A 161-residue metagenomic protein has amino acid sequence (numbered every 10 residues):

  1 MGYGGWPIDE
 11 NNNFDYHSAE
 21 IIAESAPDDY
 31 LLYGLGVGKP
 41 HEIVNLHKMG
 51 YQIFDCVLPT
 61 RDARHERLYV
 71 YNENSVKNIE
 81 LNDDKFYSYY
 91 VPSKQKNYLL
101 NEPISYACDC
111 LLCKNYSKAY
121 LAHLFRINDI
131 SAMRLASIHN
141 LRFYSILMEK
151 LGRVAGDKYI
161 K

Functional and structural regions predicted by a protein language model:
M1-S105: Glycine-rich phosphate/ribose-binding loops and adjacent secondary-structure elements that form binding surfaces
S105-K161: C-terminal extensions of enzymes
